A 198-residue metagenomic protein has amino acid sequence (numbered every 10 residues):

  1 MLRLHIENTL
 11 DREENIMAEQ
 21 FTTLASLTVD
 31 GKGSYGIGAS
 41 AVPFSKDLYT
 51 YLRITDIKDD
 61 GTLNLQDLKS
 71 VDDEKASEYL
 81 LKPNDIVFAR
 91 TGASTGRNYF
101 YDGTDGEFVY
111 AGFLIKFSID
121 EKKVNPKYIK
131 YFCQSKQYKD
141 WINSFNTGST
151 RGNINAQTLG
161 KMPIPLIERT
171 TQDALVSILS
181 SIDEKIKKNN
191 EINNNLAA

Functional and structural regions predicted by a protein language model:
M1-Y35, K161-A198: Non-catalytic DNA-recognition/assembly elements of restriction-modification systems
F21-A41, T50, T55-I86, Y101: Sequence-specific dsDNA recognition surfaces
I37-S45, S144-N146: Short coil/turn segments at secondary-structure boundaries
R53-I54, D73-Q134: A short beta-sheet element
Y101-D102, F145-G148: Short amphipathic beta-strand starts and helix->beta connectors
F108-L114, K127, T147-V176, S180: A short glycine-rich beta-alpha junction/loop motif
Q134-Q137, N143, P163-P165: Well-ordered mid-protein domain cores that form the structural environment of catalytic cofactors
